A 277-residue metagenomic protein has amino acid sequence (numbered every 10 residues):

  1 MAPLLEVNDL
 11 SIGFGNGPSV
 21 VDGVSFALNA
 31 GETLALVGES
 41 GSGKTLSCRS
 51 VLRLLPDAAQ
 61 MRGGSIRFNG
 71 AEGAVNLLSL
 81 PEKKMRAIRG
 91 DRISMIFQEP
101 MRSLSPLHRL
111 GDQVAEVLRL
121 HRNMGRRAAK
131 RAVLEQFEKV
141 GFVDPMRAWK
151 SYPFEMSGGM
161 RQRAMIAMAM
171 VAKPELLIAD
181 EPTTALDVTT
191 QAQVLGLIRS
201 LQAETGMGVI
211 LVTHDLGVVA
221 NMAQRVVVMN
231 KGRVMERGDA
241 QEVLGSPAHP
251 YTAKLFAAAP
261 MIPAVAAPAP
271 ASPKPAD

Functional and structural regions predicted by a protein language model:
S65-A87, V243: ABC ATPase NBD Q-loop/coupling interface
N69, A128-R147, F256-A257: Conserved ABC ATPase "signature" region
V171-E175: A short, proline-enriched helix->beta-strand linker immediately N-terminal to the Walker B motif in ABC-type P-loop
A192-T205: Helical segment within the ABC ATPase nucleotide-binding domain
V219-N221: A short, surface-exposed alpha-helical micro-motif characterized by mixed small hydrophobic and charged/polar residues
R237-G238, S246: ABC ATPase "signature
